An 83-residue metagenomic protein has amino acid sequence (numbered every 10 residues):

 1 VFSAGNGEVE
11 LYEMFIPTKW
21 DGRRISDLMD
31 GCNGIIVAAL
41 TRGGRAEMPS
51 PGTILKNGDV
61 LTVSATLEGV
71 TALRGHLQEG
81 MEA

Functional and structural regions predicted by a protein language model:
V1-G22: Flexible, Lys/Arg-rich cytosolic regulatory linkers and terminal tails that connect or flank
I16-A83: Cytosolic Rossmann-like ligand/nucleotide-binding regulatory domains
